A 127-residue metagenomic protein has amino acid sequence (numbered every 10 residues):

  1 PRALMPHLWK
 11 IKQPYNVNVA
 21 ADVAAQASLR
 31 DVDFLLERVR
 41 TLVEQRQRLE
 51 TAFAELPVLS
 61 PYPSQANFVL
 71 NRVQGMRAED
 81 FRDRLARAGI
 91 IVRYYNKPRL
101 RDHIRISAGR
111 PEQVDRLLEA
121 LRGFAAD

Functional and structural regions predicted by a protein language model:
P1-E55, S60-P61: PLP-dependent aminotransferase class I/II
N16-N18, N67, V114: Asparagine-centered polar/low-complexity signal
V19, S64-Q65, N96: Short loop/turn and capping residues at structural boundaries
L42-Q47, F53-A88, I104: Conserved PLP-binding catalytic core of the aspartate aminotransferase-like
D83-A88, V92-R93, K97-D127: PLP-dependent enzyme catalytic core of the Aspartate aminotransferase-like
